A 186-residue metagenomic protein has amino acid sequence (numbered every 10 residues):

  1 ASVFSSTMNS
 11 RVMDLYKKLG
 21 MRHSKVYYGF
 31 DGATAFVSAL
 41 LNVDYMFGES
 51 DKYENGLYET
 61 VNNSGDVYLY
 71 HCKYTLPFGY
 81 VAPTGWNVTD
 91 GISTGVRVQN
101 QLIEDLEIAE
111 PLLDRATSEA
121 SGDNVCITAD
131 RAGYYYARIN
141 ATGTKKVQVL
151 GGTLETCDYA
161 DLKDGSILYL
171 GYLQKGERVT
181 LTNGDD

Functional and structural regions predicted by a protein language model:
A1-D186: Soluble catalytic regions of membrane-associated enzymes that act on cell-envelope and secretory-pathway components
